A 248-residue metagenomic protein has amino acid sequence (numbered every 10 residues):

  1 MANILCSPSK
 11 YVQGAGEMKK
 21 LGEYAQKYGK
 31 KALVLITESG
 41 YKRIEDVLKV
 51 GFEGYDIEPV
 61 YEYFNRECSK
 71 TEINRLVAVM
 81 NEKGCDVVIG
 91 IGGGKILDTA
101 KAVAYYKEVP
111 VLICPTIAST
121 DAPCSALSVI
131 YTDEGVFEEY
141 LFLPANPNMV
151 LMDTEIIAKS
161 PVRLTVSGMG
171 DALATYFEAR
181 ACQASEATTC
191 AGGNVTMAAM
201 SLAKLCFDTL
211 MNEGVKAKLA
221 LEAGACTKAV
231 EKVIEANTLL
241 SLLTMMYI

Functional and structural regions predicted by a protein language model:
M1-V87: ATP/NTP phosphate-donor binding region
S9, Y105-M200: A glycine/threonine-rich phosphate-anchoring loop and its flanking beta-alpha core in nucleotide/phosphate-binding
K10, K31-L33, P59, D86-I89 (+4 more regions): Structural motif
M18-L21, Y41-E45, K70, K95-A102 (+2 more regions): Short glycine/serine/threonine-rich phosphate/pyrophosphate-binding segments that cradle anionic phosphate groups
G22, K49, N74-V77, G170-A181 (+2 more regions): Predominant activation on well-ordered alpha-helical scaffold segments within soluble catalytic domains
M80-I117: A short, small-residue-rich loop immediately preceding and capping a beta-strand
A187-I248: Active-site segments that bind and position negatively charged phosphate/pyrophosphate groups
